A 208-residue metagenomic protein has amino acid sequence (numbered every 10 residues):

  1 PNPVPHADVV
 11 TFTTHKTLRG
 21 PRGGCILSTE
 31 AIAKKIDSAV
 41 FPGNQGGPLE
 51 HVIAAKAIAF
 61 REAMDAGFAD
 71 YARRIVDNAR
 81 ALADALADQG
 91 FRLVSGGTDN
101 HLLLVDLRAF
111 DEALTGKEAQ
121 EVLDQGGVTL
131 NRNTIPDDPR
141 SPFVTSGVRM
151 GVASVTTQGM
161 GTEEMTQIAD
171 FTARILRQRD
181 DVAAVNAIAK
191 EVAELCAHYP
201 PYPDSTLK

Functional and structural regions predicted by a protein language model:
P1-G90, V152: Conserved PLP-enzyme active-site core in the AAT-like
A33-S38, A57-M64, G97-L104, T145-V152 (+1 more regions): Short acidic (Asp/Glu) and glycine-rich catalytic loops that position anionic groups and cofactors
G47-E50, G67-R74, L86-G97, R179-A189 (+1 more regions): Flexible, glycine/charged-enriched surface loops at secondary-structure junctions
A57, R74-R80, G96-D106, P136-S141 (+1 more regions): A glycine-rich phosphate-binding loop feature that marks nucleotide/adenosyl-phosphate handling sites
A81, A85-Q89, E118-G126, A169-F171 (+1 more regions): Generic non-transmembrane alpha-helical segments
R92-G159: Conserved PLP-binding catalytic core of the aspartate aminotransferase-like
P142-K208: PLP-dependent enzyme catalytic core of the Aspartate aminotransferase-like
